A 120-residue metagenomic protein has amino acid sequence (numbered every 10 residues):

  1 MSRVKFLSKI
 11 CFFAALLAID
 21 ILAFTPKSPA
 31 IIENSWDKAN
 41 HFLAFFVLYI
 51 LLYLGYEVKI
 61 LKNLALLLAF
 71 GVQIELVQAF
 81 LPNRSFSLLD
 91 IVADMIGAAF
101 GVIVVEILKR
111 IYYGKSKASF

Functional and structural regions predicted by a protein language model:
M1-L54, L67: "…centered on the first transmembrane helix and the immediately adjacent amphipathic helix/loop
I10, A14, A18, V92-M95 (+2 more regions): Cleavable Sec-type N-terminal signal peptides
I19-A23, Y49, F70-E75, A98 (+1 more regions): Alpha-helical transmembrane segments of multi-pass membrane proteins
T25-P26, Y56-E57, P82-N83, K109: Short helix-capping/hinge motifs at transmembrane helix termini and TM-loop junctions
I32-K38, L76-I96: Interfacial helix-loop-helix junctions of multi-pass membrane proteins
L43-V58, A98-K109: Membrane-interfacial alpha-helical segments at the cytosolic side of multi-pass membrane proteins
G55-Y56, I60-Q78: Membrane-embedded catalytic cores of phosphoryl/pyrophosphoryl-handling enzymes
Y113-F120: Short, charged juxtamembrane terminal tails flanking transmembrane helices
